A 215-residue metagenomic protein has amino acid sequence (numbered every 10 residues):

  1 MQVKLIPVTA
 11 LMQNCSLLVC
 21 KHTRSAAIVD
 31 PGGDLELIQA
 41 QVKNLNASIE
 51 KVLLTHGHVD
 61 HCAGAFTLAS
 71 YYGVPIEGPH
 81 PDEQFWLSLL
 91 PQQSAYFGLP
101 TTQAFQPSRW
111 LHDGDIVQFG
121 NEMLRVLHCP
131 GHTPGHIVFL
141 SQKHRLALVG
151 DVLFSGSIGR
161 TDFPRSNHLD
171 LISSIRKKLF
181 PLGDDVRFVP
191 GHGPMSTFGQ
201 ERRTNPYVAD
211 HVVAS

Functional and structural regions predicted by a protein language model:
M1-L45, V138-G150: Conserved beta-strand hairpin/beta-sheet module of binuclear metal-dependent hydrolase folds, prominently
Q2-K4, S48, P75, R109 (+2 more regions): Conserved beta-strand segments of alpha/beta enzyme cores
I6-V8, Q106-S108, H128-P130: Short Gly/Pro-enriched turn/cap motifs at secondary-structure boundaries
H22-T23, G33, V59, E83 (+4 more regions): Short, glycine/acidic-enriched loop or turn micro-motifs at the edges of active sites
I28-V29, E50-G57, E77-H80, H128-G131 (+2 more regions): Active-site neighborhood of phospho(di)ester-bond hydrolases with catalytic His/Asp-centered motifs
D34-Q118, R203-H211: Active-site HxH/HxHxD metal-binding segment of metal-dependent hydrolases
Q93, I116, E122-S215: Metallo-beta-lactamase
